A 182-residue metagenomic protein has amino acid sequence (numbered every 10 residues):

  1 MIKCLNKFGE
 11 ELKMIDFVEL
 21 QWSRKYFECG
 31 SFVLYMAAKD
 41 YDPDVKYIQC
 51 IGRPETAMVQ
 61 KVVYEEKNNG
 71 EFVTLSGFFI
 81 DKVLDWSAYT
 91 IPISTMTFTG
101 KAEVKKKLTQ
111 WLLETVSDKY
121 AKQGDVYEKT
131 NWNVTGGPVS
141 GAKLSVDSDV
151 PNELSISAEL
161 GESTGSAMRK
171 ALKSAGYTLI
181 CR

Functional and structural regions predicted by a protein language model:
M1-D44, S76-L84, F98-G100, K106 (+1 more regions): Juxtamembrane "anchor/assembly" segments of surface/extracellular structural proteins
K7-I15, I48-E55, A167-L172: Short, solvent-exposed secondary-structure boundary motifs
M14-E19, M58-V63, V139, P151-I156: A broad structural signal for short, well-ordered beta-strand segments within beta-sheet-rich domains
Y26-E28, N69, E162: Solvent-exposed loop and beta-edge segments used for protein-protein assembly and interaction
S31, F72, S174-G176: Extracellular structured ligand-interaction cores
P43-I51, K101, L160-G161: Glycine-centered loop/turn motifs
Q49-I80, T178-R182: Short beta-strand and beta-hairpin "edge-sheet" elements
I80-R182: Charged- and aromatic-enriched interaction segments used to assemble and dock large macromolecular complexes
